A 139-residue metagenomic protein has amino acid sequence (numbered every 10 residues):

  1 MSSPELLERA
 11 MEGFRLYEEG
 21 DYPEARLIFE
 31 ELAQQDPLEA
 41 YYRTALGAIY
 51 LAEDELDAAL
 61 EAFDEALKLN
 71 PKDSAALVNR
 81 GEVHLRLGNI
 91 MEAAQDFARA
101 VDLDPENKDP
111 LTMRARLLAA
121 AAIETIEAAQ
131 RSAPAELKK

Functional and structural regions predicted by a protein language model:
M1-E5, K139: Long, contiguous interaction/recruitment modules in multidomain scaffold/adaptor proteins
L6-K72: Alpha-helical adaptor scaffolds
E18, A52, R86, L118-A121 (+1 more regions): Register position in tetratricopeptide repeats
A45, N79, M113-R114, L118: Canonical tetratricopeptide repeat
A66-L87: Mid-chain, well-packed structural core segment of small domains
E92-Q95, A119-K139: Alpha-helical linker/edge segments of TPR/alpha-solenoid repeat scaffolds and analogous pre-/post-domain helices
